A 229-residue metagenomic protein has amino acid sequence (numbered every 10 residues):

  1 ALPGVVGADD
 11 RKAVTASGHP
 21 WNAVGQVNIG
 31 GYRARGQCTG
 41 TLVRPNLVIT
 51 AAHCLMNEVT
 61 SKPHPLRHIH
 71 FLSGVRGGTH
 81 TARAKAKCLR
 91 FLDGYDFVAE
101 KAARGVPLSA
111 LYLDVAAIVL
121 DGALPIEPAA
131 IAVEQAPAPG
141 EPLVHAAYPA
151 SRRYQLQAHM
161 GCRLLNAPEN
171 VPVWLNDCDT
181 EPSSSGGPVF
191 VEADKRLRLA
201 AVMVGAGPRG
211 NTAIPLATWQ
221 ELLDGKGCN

Functional and structural regions predicted by a protein language model:
V6-N22, G30-R33, K62-L124: Conserved catalytic-core segment of clan PA serine endopeptidases
H19-Q26, N170-L175: Short, hydrophobic/aromatic-rich segments at coil-to-beta transitions
N22-H70: Catalytic histidine site
L47-I49, L72, A117-V119, P142-A146 (+1 more regions): Residues within well-ordered beta-strands of beta-sheet-rich folds
C54-L55, V75-T79, G122-P125, A150-S151 (+2 more regions): Acidic glycine-/aspartate-rich tracts in secreted/extracellular proteins
Y112-V115, L120-T180, A217: Chymotrypsin/trypsin-fold serine protease catalytic domain
D179-M203: Catalytic nucleophile loop of clan PA
A200-N229: C-terminal cap/linker of serine protease catalytic domains
